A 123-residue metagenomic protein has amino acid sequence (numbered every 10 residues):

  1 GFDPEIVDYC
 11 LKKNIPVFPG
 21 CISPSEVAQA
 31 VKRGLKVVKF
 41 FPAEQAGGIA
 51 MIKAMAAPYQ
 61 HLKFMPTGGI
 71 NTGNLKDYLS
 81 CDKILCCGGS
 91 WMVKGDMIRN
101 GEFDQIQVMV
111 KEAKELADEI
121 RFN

Functional and structural regions predicted by a protein language model:
G1-D3, P19-P24, A43-A46, P66-T72: Glycine-rich beta-to-alpha transition loops that act as phosphate-gripper elements at the mouths of alpha/beta enzyme
G1-I6, K39-G48, K83-Q105: Glycine-rich phosphate-binding active-site loops on the catalytic face of alpha/beta enzymes
G1-K12, P24-K32, G48-I49: N-terminal active-site wall of soluble small-molecule enzyme domains
E5, Y9-F18, P58-P66: Short beta-strand/loop segments at the ligand-binding rim of alpha/beta enzyme cores
C10-P16, D96-N123: C-terminal helical cap(s) of enzyme catalytic domains, especially alpha/beta-barrels
V17-G20, V38-F40, K63-G68, L85-G89: Hydrophobic faces of well-ordered beta-strands that scaffold small-molecule active sites in alpha/beta enzyme cores
S25-R33, I70-C86: Catalytic cores of alpha/beta
V38, Y78, A113: Conserved, mostly hydrophobic/aromatic
